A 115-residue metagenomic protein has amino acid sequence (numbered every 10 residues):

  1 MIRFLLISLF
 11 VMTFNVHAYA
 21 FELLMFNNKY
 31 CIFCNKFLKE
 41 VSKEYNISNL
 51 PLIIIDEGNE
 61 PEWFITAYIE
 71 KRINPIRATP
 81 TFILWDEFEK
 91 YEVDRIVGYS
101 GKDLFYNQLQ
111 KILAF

Functional and structural regions predicted by a protein language model:
F4-F14: Sec-dependent N-terminal signal peptides
A18-A20: Boundary at the C-terminal end of the N-terminal hydrophobic targeting segment
E22, N27-Y30, A78: Short pre-active-site segment immediately N-terminal to redox-active cysteine/selenocysteine motifs in thiol-based
F26, I47-I65: Thiol-based oxidoreductase modules, predominantly thioredoxin-like and allied folds used for disulfide exchange
N28-N35, F82: The canonical Cys-X-X-Cys-His
C34-S48: Typically the conserved alpha-helix immediately C-terminal to a functionally engaged Cys/Sec in thioredoxin-like
I47, N74-R77: Extracellular/periplasmic catalytic domains that process cell-envelope and extracellular macromolecules
A78, I83-F115: Non-catalytic, surface beta->alpha helical segment in thiol-disulfide oxidoreductase systems
